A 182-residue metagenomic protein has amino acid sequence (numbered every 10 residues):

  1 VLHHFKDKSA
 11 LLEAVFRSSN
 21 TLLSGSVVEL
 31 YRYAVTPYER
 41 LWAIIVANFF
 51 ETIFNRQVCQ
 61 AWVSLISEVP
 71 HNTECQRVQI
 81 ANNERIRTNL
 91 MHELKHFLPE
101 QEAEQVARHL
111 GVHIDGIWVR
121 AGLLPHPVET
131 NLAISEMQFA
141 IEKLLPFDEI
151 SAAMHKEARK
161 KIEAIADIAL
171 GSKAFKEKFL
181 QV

Functional and structural regions predicted by a protein language model:
V1-F5: Short hydrophobic/aromatic patch on the recognition helix
K6-A10, A14, R32-T36, F49 (+5 more regions): Residues in soluble alpha-helical coiled-coils and helical-bundle/repeat scaffolds
A10-Y33, E39-F50, A81-T88, H92 (+1 more regions): Alpha-helical structural segments
F54-V63, H71-L98, E104-R108, S135-F139: Amphipathic alpha-helical packing segments from all-alpha helical-bundle domains
R87-T88, L123-V182: C-terminal peripheral helix-coil segments that are non-catalytic and often amphipathic
G111: Short helix- or helix-capping micro-motifs that position conserved polar/aromatic residues at function-defining sites
V119-R120: Coiled-coil segment of the histidine kinase dimerization/signal-transmission module
